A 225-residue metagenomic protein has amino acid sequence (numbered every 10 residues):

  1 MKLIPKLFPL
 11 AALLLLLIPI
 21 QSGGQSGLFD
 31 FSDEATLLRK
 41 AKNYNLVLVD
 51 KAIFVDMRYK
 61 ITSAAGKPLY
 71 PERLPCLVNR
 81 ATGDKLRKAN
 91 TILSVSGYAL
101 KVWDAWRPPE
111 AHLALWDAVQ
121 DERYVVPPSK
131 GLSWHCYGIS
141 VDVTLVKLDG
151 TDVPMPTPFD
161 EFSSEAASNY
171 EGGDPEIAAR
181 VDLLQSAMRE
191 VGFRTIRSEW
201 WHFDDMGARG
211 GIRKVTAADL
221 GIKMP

Functional and structural regions predicted by a protein language model:
M1-L10: Bacterial N-terminal signal peptides that target proteins for export
F8, A111, D205-M206: Intrinsically disordered, low-complexity regulatory segments enriched in acidic/serine/proline/glutamine/glycine
L17-P19: N-terminal signal peptide c-region/cleavage motif recognized by signal peptidases
S22-W103, A118-S198, D204-P225: Extracytoplasmic cell-surface/polysaccharide-interacting catalytic and binding patches
P108, H202: Short, conserved phosphate/pyrophosphate- and ester-handling motifs at nucleotide-, phospho-/glycolipid
P109-A114, P156-P158: Extracytoplasmic/periplasmic soluble domains downstream of a signal peptide or transmembrane helix
